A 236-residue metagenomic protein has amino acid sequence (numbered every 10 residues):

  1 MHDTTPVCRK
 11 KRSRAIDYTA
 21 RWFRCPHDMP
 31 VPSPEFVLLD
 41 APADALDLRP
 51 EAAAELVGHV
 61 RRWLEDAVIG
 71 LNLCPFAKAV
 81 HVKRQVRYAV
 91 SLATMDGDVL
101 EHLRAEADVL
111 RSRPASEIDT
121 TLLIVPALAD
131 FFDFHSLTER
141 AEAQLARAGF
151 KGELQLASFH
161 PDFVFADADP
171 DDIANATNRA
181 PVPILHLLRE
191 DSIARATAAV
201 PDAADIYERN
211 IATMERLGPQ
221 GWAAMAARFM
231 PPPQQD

Functional and structural regions predicted by a protein language model:
M1-T4, C8, I16-Y18, D28: Short terminal hydrophobic/aromatic SLiMs and anchors at protein ends
R12: Cationic, low-complexity basic patches in intrinsically disordered or flexible, solvent-exposed regions
C25-D236: Expand to "…catalyze enediolate/carbanion chemistry for C-C bond making/breaking, isomerization, decarboxylation
